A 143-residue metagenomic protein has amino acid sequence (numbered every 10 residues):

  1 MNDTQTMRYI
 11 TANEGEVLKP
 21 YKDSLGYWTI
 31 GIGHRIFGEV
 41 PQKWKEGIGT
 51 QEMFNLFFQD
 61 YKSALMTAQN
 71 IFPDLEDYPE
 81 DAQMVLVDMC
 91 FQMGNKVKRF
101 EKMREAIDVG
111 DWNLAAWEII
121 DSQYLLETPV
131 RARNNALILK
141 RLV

Functional and structural regions predicted by a protein language model:
M1-K19, L25, H34-I36, P41-K43 (+3 more regions): Long, amphipathic alpha-helical surface segments
D3-M7, D77-V87, L114: Alpha-helical scaffolds flanking conserved acidic
L18-Y21, I71-D81, K102: Surface-exposed patches in mature extracellular/periplasmic domains of secreted proteins
S24-Y27, Q83: A structure-centric signal for secondary-structure junctions around beta-strands
K43-F72, E80-V87, Q92-K98: Alpha-helical segment that forms one wall of the substrate-binding/catalytic cleft in peptidoglycan-active domains
